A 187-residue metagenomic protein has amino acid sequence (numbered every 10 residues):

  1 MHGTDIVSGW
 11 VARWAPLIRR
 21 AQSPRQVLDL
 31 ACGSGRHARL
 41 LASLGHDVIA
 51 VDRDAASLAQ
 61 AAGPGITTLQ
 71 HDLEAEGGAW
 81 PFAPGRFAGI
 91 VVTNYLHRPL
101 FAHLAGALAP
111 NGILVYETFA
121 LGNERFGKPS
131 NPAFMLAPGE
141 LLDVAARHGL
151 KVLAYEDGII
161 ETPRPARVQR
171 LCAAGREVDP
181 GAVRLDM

Functional and structural regions predicted by a protein language model:
M1-R25: S-adenosyl-L-methionine
A31-G33: Class I SAM-dependent methyltransferase "Motif I" SAM/SAH-binding loop
G35-E76: Class I SAM-dependent methyltransferase SAM/SAH-binding core
A79-G89: A short acidic, Gly/Pro-enriched loop at the edge of an enzyme's catalytic core that lines a small-molecule cofactor
F101-P110: A short glycine-rich, Lys/Arg-flanked "PGG" loop and its adjoining helix->strand segment in the class I
G112-G122: Conserved beta-strand signature within the Rossmann-like core of class I S-adenosyl-L-methionine
A133-G149: Short alpha-helix
I160-M187: Core SAM-dependent methyltransferase catalytic element
